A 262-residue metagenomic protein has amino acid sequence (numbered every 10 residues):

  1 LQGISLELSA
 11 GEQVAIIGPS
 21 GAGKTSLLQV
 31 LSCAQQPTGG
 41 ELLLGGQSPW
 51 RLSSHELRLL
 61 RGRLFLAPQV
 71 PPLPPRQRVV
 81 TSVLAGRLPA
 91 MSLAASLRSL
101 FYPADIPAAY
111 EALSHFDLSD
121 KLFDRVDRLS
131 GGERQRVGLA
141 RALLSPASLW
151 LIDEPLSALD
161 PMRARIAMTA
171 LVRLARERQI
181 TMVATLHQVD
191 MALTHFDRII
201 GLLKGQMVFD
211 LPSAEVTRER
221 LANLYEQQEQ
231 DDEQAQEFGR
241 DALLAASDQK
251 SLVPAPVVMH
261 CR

Functional and structural regions predicted by a protein language model:
S32: Helix-to-loop junction immediately C-terminal to a conserved catalytic motif
G40-S48: Conserved ABC transporter NBD signature motif
P49-F65, A95-P103: ABC ATPase NBD coupling module
S96-K121: Conserved ABC ATPase "signature" region
R125-L129, E133: Conserved ABC ATPase signature
W150-D153: Catalytic Walker B motif of ABC-type/P-loop ATPase nucleotide-binding domains
L186-H187: H-loop/switch region of ABC-family ATPase nucleotide-binding domains
